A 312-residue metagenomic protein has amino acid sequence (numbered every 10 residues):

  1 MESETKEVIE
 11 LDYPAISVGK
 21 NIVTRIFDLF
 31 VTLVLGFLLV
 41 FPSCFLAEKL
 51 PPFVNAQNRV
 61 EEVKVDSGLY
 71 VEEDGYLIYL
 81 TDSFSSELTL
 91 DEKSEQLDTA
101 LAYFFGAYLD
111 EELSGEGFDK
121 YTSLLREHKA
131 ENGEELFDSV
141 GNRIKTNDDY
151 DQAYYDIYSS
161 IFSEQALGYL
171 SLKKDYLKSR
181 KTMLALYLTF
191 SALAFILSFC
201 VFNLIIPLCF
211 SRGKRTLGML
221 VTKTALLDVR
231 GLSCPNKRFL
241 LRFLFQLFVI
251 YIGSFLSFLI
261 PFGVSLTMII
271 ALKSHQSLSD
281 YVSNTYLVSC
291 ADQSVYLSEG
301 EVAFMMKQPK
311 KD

Functional and structural regions predicted by a protein language model:
M1-E2, S67: Long, compositionally biased eukaryotic signaling regions
E2-N55, F243, I252-F258: Internal alpha-helical transmembrane segments
I9, Y13-N21, R25, S179 (+2 more regions): Membrane-helix interfacial "entry" motifs
Y13-I16, K20-N21, N203-K223, S233-N236 (+1 more regions): Juxtamembrane cytosolic face of transmembrane helices
C44-L69, G218, V282-N284: Alpha-helical transmembrane signal-anchor/signal-peptide segments
K64-M183: Long, solvent-exposed extracytoplasmic domains/loops
T182-S211, I260-P261: Selective detector of the "anchor" transmembrane alpha-helix that sits immediately C-terminal
D228-V229: Short, acidic, Ser/Thr-enriched surface-loop or helix-capping motifs
